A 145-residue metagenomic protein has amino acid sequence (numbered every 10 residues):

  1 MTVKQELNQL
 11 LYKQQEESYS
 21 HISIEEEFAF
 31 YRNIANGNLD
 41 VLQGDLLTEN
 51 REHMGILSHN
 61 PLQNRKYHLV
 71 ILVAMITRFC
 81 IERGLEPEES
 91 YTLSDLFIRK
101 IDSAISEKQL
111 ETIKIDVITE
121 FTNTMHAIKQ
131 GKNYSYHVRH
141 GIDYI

Functional and structural regions predicted by a protein language model:
M1-Y144: Inter-domain helical "communication" segments and dimerization helices that couple sensory or membrane-embedded modules
